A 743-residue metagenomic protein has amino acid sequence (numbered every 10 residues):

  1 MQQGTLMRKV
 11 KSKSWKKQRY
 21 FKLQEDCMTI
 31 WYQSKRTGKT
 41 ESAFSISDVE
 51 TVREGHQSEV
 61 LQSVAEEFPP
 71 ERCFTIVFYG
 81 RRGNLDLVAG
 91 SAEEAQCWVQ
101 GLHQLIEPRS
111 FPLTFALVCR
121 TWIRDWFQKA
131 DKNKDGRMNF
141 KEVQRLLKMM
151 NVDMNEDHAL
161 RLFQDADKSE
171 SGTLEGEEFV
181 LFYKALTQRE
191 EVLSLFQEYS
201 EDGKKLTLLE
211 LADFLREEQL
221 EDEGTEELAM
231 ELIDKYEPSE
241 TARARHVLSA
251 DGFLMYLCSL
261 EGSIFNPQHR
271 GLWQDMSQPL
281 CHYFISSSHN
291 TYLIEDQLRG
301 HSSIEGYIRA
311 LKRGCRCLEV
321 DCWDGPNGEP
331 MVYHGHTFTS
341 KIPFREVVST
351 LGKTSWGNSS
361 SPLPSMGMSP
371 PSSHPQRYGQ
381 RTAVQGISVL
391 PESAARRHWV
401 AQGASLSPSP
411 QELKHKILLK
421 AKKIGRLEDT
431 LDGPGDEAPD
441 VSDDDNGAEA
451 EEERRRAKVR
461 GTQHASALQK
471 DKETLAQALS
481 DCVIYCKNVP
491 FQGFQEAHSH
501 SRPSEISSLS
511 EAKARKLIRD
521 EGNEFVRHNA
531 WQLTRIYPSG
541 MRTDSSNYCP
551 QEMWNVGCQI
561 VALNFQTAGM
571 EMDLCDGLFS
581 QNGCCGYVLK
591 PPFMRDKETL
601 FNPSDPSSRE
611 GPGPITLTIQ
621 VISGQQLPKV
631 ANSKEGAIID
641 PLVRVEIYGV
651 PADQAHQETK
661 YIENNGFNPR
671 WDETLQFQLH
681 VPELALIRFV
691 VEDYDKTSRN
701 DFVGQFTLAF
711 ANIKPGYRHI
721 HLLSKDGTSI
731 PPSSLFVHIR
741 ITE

Functional and structural regions predicted by a protein language model:
M1-E54, F74, L87, W98 (+2 more regions): Polybasic phosphoinositide-binding surfaces of eukaryotic membrane-targeting domains
R8-K11, C119-K134, Q197-D202, L311 (+3 more regions): C2/C2-like lipid-binding beta-sandwich modules
W15-Y20, G55-F115: Canonical pleckstrin homology
M28-Q33, L195-E198, K353-G386, I560-V561 (+3 more regions): Eukaryotic beta-sheet cores, primarily in C2 and C2-like/PH beta-sandwich modules
Q104-L105, R137-D153, L174-T187, L206-D222 (+1 more regions): Amphipathic regulatory helices of Ca2+-sensor modules
C119-R137, Q144-R145, N155-V180, E191-L208 (+1 more regions): Primarily EF-hand calcium-binding motifs
D222, P375-R396, M572, G577-L578 (+4 more regions): C2-type phospholipid-binding modules
K312-E319, W323-V332, H336, I619-G666 (+1 more regions): Calcium-regulated, polybasic anionic-phospholipid
